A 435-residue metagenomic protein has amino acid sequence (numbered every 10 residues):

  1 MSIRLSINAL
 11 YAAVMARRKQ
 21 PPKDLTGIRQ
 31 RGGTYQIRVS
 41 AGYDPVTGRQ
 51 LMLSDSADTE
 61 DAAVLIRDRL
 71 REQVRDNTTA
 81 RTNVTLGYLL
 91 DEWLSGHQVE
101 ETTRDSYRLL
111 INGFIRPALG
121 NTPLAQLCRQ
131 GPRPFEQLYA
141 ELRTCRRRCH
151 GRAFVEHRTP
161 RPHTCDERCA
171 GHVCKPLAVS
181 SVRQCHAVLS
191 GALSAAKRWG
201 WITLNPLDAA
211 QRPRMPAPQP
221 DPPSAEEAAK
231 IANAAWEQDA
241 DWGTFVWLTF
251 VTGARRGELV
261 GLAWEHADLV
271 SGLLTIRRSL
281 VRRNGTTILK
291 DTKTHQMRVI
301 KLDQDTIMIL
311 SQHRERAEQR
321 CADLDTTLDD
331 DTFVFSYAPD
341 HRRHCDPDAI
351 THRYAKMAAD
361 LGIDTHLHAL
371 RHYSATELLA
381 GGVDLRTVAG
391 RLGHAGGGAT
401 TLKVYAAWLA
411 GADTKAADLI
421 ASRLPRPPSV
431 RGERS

Functional and structural regions predicted by a protein language model:
M1-R18, T79, N233, E237 (+9 more regions): C-terminal secondary-structure termini that scaffold catalytic or DNA-interacting sites
M1-S56, D105, V155, S271-L273 (+1 more regions): Short, Arg/Lys-rich segments that mark the N-terminal edge of DNA/RNA- and chromatin-recognition modules
R29-Q137, H313-S336, D340, A410 (+1 more regions): N-terminal DNA-binding module of tyrosine recombinases/phage integrases
I66, A80-K197, A209-Q211, D331-V334 (+1 more regions): Short, Lys/Arg-enriched alpha-helical recognition elements, typified by the DNA-recognition helix
L109, R152, H157, P162-R168 (+5 more regions): Active-site/catalytic core of tyrosine-dependent DNA strand-transfer enzymes
R148, N233-G243, T252, I300 (+4 more regions): Short, basic (Lys/Arg/His-rich) helix/loop patches that form interaction surfaces in the mid-to-C-terminal regions
C149-A187, R198, I202-L262, V270 (+5 more regions): Basic, Lys/Arg- and aromatic-enriched nucleic-acid-binding interface segment
H266-L273, D364, V383-A406: Short, polar N-cap/turn motifs at the start of nucleic acid-interacting alpha helices
